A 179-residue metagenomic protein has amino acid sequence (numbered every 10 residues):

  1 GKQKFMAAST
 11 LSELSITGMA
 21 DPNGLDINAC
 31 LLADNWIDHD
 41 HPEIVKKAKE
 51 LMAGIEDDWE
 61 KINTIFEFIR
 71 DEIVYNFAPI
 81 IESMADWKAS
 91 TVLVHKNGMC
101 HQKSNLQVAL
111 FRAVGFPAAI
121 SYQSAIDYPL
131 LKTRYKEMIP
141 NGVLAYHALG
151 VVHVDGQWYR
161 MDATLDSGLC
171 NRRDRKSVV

Functional and structural regions predicted by a protein language model:
K4-F5, L106: Sequence-pattern detector for short linear motifs and compositional/periodic biases rather than a specific fold
F5-I27, L32-H39, A125-V179: His-Asp-centered catalytic microenvironments across diverse enzyme cores, prominently the transglutaminase-like
P22-H95: Secondary-structure boundary elements
E67-D71, A109, A113, V152: Residue-level signal for well-ordered alpha-helical scaffold segments within enzymatic catalytic domains
F77-N141, A145: Active-site neighborhood of thiol-dependent amide/isopeptide-bond enzymes
